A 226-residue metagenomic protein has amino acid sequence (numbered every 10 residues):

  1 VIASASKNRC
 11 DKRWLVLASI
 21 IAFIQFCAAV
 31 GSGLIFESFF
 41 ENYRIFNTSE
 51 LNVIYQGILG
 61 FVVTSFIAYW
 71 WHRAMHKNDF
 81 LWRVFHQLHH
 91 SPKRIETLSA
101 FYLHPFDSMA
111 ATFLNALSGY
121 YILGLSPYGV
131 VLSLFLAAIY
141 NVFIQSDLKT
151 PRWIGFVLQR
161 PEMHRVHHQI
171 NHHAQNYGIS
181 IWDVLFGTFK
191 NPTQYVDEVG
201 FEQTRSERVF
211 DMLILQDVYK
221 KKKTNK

Functional and structural regions predicted by a protein language model:
I2-N8, D79-W82, S91-Y102, G119 (+2 more regions): Cytosolic/stromal cytosol-facing helical appendages immediately following the last transmembrane segment
A5-A28, Q87-L103: Juxtamembrane helix-capping/reentrant segments at transmembrane boundaries
R13-A18, N52-G60, S108, S126-V130: Residue-level signature of transmembrane alpha-helical entry/exit and packing/kink sites in multi-pass membrane
S19-V53, L123: Long, highly hydrophobic alpha-helical transmembrane signal-anchor segments
I24-S32, F36, L103-G119: Core segments of transmembrane alpha-helices that mediate helix-helix packing or line hydrophobic substrate/ligand
S49-H76, F80, V130-V131: Membrane-embedded alpha-helical segments that form the functional core of polytopic membrane enzymes, especially those
I67-W70, A74-M75, L88, F106-M109 (+3 more regions): Active-site His/Glu-centered metal-binding helix of metallohydrolases
